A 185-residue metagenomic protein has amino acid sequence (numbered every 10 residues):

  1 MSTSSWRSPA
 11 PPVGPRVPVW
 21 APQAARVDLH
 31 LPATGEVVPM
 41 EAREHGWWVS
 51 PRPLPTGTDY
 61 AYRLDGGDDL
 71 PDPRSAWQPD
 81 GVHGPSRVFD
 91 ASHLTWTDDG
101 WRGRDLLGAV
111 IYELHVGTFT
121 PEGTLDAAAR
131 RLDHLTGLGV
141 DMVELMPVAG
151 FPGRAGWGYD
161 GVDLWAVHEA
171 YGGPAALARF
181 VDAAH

Functional and structural regions predicted by a protein language model:
M1-R16, V37, A42-G123, H134: The feature marks proteins involved in alpha-glucan
V19, Y62, L114, L135 (+3 more regions): Conserved, mostly hydrophobic/aromatic
W20-V27, P55: Short proline/glycine-enriched turn/loop motifs at strand-loop junctions of beta-rich domains
V27-L29, Y60: Short beta-strand elements bearing conserved aromatic residues within extracellular beta-rich modules
L31, T118, P147: Residues that line or immediately flank small-molecule/substrate-binding pockets and catalytic motifs
A128-H134: Short secondary-structure subsegments characteristic of cysteine-rich extracellular domains
R130, R179-D182: Alpha-helical scaffolding segments of alpha/beta enzyme cores, especially the outer helices of TIM-barrel or partial
H134-R179: Aromatic-lined carbohydrate-binding/catalytic grooves of carbohydrate-active enzymes
